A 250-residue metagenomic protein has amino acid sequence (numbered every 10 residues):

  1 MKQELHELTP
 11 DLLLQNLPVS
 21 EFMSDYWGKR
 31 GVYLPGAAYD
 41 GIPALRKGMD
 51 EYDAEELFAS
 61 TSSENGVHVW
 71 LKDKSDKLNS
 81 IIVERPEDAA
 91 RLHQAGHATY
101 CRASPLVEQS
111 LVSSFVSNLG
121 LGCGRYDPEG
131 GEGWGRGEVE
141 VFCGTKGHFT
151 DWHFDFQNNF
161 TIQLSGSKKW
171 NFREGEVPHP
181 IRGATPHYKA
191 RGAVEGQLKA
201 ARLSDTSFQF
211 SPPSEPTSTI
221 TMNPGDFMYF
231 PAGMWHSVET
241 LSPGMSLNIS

Functional and structural regions predicted by a protein language model:
K2-D25, A38-D226, M234-S250: Active-site region of the double-stranded beta-helix
G28-G31: Non-catalytic, conserved peripheral segments adjacent to functional cores
